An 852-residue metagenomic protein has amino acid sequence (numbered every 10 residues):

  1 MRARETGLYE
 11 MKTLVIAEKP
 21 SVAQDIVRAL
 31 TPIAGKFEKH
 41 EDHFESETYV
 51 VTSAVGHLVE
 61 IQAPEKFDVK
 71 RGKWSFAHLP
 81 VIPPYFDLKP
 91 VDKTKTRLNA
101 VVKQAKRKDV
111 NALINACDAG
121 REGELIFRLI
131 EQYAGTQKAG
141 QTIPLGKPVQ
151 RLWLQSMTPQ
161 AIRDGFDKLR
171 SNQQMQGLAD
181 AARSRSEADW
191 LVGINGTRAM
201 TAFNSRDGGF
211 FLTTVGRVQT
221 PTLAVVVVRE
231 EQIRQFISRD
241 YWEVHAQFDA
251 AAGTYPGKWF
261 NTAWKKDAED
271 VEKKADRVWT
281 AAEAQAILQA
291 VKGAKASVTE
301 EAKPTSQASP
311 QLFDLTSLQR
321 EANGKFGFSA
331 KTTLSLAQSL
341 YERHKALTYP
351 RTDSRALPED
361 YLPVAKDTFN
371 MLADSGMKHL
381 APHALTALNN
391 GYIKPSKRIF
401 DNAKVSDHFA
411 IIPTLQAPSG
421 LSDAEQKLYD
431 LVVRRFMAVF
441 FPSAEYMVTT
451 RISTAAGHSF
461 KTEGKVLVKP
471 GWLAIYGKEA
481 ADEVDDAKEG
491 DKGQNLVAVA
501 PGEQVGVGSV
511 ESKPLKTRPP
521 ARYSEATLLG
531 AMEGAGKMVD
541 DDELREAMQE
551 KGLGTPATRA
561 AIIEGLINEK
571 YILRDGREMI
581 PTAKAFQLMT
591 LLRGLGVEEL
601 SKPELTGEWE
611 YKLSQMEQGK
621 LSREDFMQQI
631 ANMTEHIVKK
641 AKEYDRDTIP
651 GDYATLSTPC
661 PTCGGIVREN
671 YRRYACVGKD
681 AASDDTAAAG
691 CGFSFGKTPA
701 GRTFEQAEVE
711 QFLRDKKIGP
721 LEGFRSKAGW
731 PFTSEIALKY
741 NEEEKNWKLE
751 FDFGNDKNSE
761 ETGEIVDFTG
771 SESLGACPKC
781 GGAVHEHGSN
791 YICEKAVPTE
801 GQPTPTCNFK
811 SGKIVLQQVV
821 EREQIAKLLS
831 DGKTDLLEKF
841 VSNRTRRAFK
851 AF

Functional and structural regions predicted by a protein language model:
R2-I194, E483, P519: Intrinsically disordered, low-complexity regulatory segments
E10-L14, T94, V102-A105, T197 (+8 more regions): Basic, low-complexity terminal or inter-domain segments flanking catalytic cores
K108, M157-A246, A302-S306: C-terminal or mid-to-C-terminal helical accessory/interaction module adjacent to the motor/catalytic core
D118, E321, K325-S329: A conserved hydrophobic secondary-structure block that centers on an alpha-helix together with its immediately flanking
D207-T214, V226-W279, K325: C-terminal helical "lid" subdomain and adjoining coupling/linker elements of P-loop NTPases
A268-F313, G536: Metal- or metallocofactor-binding catalytic centers and their adjacent structured scaffolds across diverse enzyme
